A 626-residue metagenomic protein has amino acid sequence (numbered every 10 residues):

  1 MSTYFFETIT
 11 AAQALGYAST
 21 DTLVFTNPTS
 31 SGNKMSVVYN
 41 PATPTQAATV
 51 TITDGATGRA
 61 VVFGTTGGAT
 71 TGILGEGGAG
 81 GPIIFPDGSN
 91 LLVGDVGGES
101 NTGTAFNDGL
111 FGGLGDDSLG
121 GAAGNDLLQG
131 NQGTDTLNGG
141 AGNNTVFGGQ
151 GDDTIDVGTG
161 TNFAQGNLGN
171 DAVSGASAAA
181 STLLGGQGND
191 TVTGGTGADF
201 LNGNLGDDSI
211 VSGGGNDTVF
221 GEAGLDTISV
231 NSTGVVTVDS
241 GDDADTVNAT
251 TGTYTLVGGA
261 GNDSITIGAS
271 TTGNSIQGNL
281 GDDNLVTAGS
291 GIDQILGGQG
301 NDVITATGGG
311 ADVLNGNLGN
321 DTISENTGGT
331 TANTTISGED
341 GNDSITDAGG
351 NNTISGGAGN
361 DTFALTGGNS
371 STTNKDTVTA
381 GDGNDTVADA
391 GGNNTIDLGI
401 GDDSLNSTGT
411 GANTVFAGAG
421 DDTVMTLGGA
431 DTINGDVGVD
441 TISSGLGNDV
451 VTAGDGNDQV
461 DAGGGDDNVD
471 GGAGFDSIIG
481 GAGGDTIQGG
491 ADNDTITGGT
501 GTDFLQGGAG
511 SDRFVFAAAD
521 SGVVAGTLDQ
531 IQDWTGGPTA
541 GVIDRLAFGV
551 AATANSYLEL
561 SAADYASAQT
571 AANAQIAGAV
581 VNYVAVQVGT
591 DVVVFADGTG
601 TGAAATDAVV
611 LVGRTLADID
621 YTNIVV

Functional and structural regions predicted by a protein language model:
M1-G32, A69-I73, N107-F111, D116-A566: Acidic, glycine-rich calcium-binding repeat modules characteristic of RTX/beta-roll and related beta-solenoid repeat
M1-S2, T49-G94, Q569-V626: Low-complexity acidic/polar repeat-biased segments
Y4-F5, V37, P44-T57, L92 (+7 more regions): Generic recognition of long tandem-repeat/solenoid scaffolds
G16, M35-V37, V609: Broad, structure-driven detector of short, well-ordered beta-strand segments within folded domains
A18-S19, A42-V50, S232, T373 (+2 more regions): A short, compositionally biased
P28-T29, N33-T43: Self-maturation zones of extracellular/virion spikes and adhesins
N40, D54, T104, D239 (+2 more regions): Acidic/polar residues at beta-strand termini and the immediately following turn/coil
G77-G113, G120: Extended, small-residue-rich solenoid/repeat segments and analogous flexible loops that form exposed scaffolds
